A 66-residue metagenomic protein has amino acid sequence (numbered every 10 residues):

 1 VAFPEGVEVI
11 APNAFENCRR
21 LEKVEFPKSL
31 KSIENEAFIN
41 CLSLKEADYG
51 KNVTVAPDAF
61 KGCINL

Functional and structural regions predicted by a protein language model:
V1-V9, R19-S32, L42-V55, I64-L66: Structural signature of tandem-repeat unit edges
